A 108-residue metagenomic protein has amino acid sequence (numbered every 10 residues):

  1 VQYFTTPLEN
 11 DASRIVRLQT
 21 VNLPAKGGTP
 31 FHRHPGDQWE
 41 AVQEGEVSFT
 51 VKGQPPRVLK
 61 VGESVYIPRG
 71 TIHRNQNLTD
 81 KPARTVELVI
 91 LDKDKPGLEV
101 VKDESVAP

Functional and structural regions predicted by a protein language model:
V1-T20, V58, Y66, V100-P108: A short, N-terminal "cap"/entry segment at the start of jelly-roll beta-barrel domains of the cupin/DSBH fold
R14, K26-A41: A short beta-loop-beta micro-motif enriched in histidine and acidic residues
L18-T20, W39, S64-Y66, E87-L88: Conserved hydrophobic/aromatic beta-strand scaffold that supports enzyme active sites
L23-P24, G53-G70: Short acidic-glycine-tyrosine-enriched beta hairpin
T29-H34, V51, V58, Q76-L78: Short histidine-centered beta-strand/loop micro-motifs that create catalytic or ligand/metal-coordination sites
H34-G53, E63: Glycine- and acidic-residue-biased ligand/ion/polar-headgroup-sensing regions
P56, G70-K95: Ligand-binding loop in jelly-roll beta-barrel domains
